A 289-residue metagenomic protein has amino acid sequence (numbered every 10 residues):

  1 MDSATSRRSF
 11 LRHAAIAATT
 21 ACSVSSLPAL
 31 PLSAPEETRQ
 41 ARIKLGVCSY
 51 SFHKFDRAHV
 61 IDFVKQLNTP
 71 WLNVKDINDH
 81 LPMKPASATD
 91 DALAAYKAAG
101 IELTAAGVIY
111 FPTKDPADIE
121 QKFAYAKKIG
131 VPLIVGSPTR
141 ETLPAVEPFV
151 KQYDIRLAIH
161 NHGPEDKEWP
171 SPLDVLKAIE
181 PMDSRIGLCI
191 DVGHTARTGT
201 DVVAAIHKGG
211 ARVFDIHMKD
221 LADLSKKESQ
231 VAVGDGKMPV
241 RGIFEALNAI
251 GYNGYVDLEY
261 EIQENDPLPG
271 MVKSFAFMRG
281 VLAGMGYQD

Functional and structural regions predicted by a protein language model:
D2-A4, R8-S26, L30-K44, K54-L67 (+4 more regions): Histidine-acidic metal/acid-base catalytic patches
A15, L32, I77, H162-P164: Compositionally biased, intrinsically disordered low-complexity segments enriched in polar/proline residues
I43-C48, L72-V74, L103-V108, I134-G136 (+4 more regions): Hydrophobic faces of well-ordered beta-strands that scaffold small-molecule active sites in alpha/beta enzyme cores
C48-S51, K122: Residues marking the start of alpha-helices
Y50-R57, I77-A88, Y110-A117, V135-P144 (+5 more regions): Acidic-and-aromatic substrate-binding clefts and catalytic sites of carbohydrate-active enzymes
P70-R156, H194, G284: Structural motif corresponding to the early beta-alpha repeats
Q152, I159-H160, V175: Active-site regions of metal-assisted phosphoester/phosphodiester hydrolases, unifying DNase/endonuclease modules
